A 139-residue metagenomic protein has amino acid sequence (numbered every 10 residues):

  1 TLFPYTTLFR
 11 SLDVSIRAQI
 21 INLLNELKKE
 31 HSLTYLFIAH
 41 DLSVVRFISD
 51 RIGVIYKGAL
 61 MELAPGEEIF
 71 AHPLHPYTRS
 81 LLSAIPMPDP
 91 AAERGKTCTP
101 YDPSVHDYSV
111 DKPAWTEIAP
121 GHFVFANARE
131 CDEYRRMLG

Functional and structural regions predicted by a protein language model:
T1-L8: Short, small-residue-biased leader/transition segments that mark boundaries at the very start of proteins
S11-L12, L27: Short coil-to-helix N-cap segments within the nucleotide-binding domains
A18-S32, S43: Helical segment within the ABC ATPase nucleotide-binding domain
A39-H40: H-loop/switch region of ABC-family ATPase nucleotide-binding domains
V45-F47: A short, surface-exposed alpha-helical micro-motif characterized by mixed small hydrophobic and charged/polar residues
R51, L63: Short, glycine/charged-rich "phosphate-handling" switch motifs in NTP-dependent and phosphotransfer domains
G66-G139: Short catalytic/signature loops enriched in Gly
